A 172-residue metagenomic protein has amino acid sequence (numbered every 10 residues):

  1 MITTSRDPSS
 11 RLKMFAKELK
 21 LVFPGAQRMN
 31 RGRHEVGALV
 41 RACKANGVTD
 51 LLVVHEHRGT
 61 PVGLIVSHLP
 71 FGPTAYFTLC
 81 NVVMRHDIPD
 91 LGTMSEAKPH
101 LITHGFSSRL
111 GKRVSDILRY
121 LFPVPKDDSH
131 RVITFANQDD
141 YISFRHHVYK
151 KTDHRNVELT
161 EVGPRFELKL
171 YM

Functional and structural regions predicted by a protein language model:
M1-M172: Phospho-regulatory, Ser/Thr- and acidic-rich intrinsically disordered linkers and terminal tails that flank modular
